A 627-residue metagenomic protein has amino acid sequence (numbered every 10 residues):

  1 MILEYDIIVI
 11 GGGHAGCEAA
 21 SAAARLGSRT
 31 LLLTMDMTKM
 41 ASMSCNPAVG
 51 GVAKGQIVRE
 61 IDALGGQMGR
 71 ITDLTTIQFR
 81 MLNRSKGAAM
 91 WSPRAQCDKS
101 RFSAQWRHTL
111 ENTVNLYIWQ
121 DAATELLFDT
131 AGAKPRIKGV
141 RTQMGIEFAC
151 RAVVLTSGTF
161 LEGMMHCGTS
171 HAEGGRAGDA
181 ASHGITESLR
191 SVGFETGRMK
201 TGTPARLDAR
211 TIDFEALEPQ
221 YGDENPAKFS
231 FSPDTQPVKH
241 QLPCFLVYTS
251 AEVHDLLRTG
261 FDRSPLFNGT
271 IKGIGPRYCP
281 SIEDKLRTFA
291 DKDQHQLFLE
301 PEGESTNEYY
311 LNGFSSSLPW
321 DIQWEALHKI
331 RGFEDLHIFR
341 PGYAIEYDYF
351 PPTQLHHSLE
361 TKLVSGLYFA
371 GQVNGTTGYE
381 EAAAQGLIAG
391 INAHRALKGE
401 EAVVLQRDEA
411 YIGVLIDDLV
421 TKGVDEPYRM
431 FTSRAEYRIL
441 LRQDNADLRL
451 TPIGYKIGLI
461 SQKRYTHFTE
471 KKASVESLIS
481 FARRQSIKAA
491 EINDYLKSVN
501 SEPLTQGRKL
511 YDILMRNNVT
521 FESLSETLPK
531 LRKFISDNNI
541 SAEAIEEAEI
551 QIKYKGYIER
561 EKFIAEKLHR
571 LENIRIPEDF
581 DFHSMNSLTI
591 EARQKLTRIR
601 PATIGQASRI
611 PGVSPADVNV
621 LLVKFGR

Functional and structural regions predicted by a protein language model:
I2-A15: Beta1/beta-strand and adjacent pyrophosphate-binding region of the FAD-binding site in flavoprotein oxidoreductases
L3-Y5, Q143-A152: Core beta-strand elements of the Rossmann-like FAD/NAD(P) dinucleotide-binding domain in flavoenzyme oxidoreductases
S21-E125, M144, T156-R176, A180 (+3 more regions): Conserved N-terminal/central alpha/beta ligand/cofactor-binding core
D36-T38, T186-W324, T421-D494, S498-Q506 (+1 more regions): An anion/pyrophosphate-binding glycine-rich loop and adjacent beta-alpha core in soluble alpha-beta enzymes
L127-E147: Conserved beta-strand-loop-beta-strand element in the redox core of flavoprotein oxidoreductases
Y310-T376, V404-D417, S541-K595, R600: A glycine-rich dinucleotide-binding beta-alpha-beta segment and adjacent secondary-structure elements that constitute
A382-L405: Internal hydrophobic alpha-helix adjacent to the cofactor/substrate pocket in enzyme cavities
R434, L440, A446, T451-N619 (+1 more regions): Extended, charge-enriched "interface" segments that sit outside catalytic cores
